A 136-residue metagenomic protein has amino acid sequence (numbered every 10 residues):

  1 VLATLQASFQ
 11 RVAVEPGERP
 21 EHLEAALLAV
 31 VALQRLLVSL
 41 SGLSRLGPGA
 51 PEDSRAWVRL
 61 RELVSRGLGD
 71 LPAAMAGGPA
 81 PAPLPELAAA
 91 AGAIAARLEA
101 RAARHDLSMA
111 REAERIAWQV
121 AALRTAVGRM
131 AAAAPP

Functional and structural regions predicted by a protein language model:
V1-A26, G42-P136: Long, hydrophobic alpha-helical segments that serve as membrane-spanning/inserting helices
A26-A29, L33: Extended, leucine-rich alpha-helical cores of fungal transcription factors
S39: Extracellular/lumenal glycan-associated surfaces
